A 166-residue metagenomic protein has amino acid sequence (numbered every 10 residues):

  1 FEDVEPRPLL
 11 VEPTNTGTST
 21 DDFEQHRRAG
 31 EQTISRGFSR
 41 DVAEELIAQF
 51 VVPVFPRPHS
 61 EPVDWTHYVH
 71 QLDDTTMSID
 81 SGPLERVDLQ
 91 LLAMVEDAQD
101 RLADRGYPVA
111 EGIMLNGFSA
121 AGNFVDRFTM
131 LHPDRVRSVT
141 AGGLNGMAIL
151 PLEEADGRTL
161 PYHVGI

Functional and structural regions predicted by a protein language model:
D3-E5, D41-I47, Y107-V109, H132-D134: Extracellular/periplasmic catalytic domains that process cell-envelope and extracellular macromolecules
E5-T18: Short beta-strand element of the alpha/beta-hydrolase
T16-A98: Active-site machinery of serine-nucleophile hydrolases
V54, N116-S119, G142-G143: Alpha/beta-hydrolase-fold catalytic nucleophile elbow
E96-V109, L131-R137: Secondary-structure boundary elements
G106-S119: Alpha/beta-hydrolase fold nucleophile elbow
G122-P133: Short glycine-enriched nucleophile-adjacent loop and the immediately C-terminal alpha-helix near the catalytic center
S138-I166: The feature captures the conserved acid-bearing segment of alpha/beta-hydrolase catalytic domains
